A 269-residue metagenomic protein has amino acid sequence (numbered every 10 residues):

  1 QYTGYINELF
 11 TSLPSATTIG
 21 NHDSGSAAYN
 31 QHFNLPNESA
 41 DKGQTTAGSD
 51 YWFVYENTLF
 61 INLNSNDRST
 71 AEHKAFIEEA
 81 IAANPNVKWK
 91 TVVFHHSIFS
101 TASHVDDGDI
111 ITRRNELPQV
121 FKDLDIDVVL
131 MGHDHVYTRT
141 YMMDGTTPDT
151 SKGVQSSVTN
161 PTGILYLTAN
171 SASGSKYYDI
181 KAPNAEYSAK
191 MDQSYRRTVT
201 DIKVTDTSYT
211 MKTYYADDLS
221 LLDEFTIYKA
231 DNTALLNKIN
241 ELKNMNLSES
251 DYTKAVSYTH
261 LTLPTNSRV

Functional and structural regions predicted by a protein language model:
Q1, V87-V129: Active-site-proximal segments of metal-dependent phosphoesterases and phosphodiesterases across multiple
Q1-N86, G108, E116, Y141-K190 (+1 more regions): Extended active-site neighborhood of metal-dependent phosphoesterases/phosphodiesterases
S15-N21, T91-F94, L124-Y137, L167-A169: Active-site neighborhood of phospho(di)ester-bond hydrolases with catalytic His/Asp-centered motifs
K176-T233: A short C-terminal boundary segment appended to hydrolase-like catalytic domains
D231-N246: Disulfide-bonded cysteine-rich modules in secreted/extracellular proteins, activating on the conserved Cys frameworks
L247-K254: Charged, low-complexity interaction regions
T259-T265: Conserved small/polar residues in nucleotide/adenosyl-binding loops
